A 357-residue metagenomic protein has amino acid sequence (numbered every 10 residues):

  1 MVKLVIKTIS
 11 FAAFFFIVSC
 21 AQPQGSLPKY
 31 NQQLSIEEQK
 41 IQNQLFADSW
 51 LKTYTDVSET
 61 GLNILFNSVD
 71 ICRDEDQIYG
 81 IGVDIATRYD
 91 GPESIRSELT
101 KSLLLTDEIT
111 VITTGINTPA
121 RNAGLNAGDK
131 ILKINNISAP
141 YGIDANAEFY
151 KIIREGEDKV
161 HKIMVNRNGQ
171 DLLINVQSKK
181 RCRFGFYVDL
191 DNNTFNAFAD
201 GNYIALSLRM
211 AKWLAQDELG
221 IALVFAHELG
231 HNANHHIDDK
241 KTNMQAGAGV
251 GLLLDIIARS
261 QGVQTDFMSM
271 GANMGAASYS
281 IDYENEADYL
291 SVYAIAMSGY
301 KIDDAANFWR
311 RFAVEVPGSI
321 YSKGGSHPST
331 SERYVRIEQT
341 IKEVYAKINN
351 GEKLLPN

Functional and structural regions predicted by a protein language model:
G25-D76, G169, G262-Y321: Short helix/loop segments within enzyme catalytic domains that coordinate or immediately flank catalytic cofactors
S49-T110, N175-Q177: PDZ/PDZ-like peptide-tail recognition elements
Q77-R88, T194, G249-G251, A276 (+1 more regions): Active-site-proximal gating segments in proteases and membrane effectors
T87-L103, C182-N202: Catalytic zinc-binding patch centered on the HExxH motif and its immediate surroundings that defines zinc-dependent
P119, R209-L223, A277: Short pre-active-site segment immediately N-terminal to the catalytic Zn-binding motif
A120-D144: Conserved PDZ fold ligand-binding element
A147-Y187: PDZ-domain C-terminal substructure recognizer with occasional recognition of PDZ-binding tails
E218-L219, L229-A246, Q261, Y300: Catalytic Zn2+-binding segment of zinc metalloproteases
